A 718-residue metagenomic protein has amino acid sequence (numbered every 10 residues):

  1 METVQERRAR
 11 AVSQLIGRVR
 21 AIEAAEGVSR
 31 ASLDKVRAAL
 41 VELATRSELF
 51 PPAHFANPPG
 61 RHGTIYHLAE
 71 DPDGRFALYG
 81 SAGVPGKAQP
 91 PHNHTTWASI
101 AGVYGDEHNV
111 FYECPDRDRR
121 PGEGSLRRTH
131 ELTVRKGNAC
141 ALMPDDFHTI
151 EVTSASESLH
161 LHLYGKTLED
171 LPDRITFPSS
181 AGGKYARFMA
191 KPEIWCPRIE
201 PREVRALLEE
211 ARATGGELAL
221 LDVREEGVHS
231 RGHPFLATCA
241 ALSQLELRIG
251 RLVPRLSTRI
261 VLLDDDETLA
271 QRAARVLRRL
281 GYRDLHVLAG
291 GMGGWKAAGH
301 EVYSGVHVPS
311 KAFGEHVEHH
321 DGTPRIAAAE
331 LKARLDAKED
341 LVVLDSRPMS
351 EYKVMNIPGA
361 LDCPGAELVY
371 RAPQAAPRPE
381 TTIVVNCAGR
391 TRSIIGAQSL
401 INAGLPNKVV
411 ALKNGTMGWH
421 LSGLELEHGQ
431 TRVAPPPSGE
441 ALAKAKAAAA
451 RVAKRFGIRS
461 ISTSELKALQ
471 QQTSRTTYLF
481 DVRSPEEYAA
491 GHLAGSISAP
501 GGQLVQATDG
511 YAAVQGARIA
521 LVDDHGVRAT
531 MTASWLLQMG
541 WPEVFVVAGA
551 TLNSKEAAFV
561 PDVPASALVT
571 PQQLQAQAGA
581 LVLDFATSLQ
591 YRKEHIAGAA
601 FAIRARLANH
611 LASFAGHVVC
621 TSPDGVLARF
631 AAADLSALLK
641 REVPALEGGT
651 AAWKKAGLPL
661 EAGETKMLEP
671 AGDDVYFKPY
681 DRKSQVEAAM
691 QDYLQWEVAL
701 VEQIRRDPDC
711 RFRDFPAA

Functional and structural regions predicted by a protein language model:
M1-S47: N-terminal leader/capping segments at the start of a protein or of a new domain
N57-P85: A short glycine-rich, His/Asp/Glu-containing loop-to-beta-strand
Y79-N93, M143-D145: Conserved short histidine dyad/triad with adjacent acidic residue
H94-P115: Glycine- and acidic-residue-biased ligand/ion/polar-headgroup-sensing regions
S99, C114-F147: Short acidic-glycine-tyrosine-enriched beta hairpin
S99-A101, A155-L171: A short hydrophobic beta-strand segment most commonly corresponding to one strand of the jelly-roll/cupin
R135, M143-L163: Ligand-binding loop in jelly-roll beta-barrel domains
E193-E210, T214-A219, V223-V342, S346-Y478 (+2 more regions): Rhodanese-like catalytic fold shared by cysteine-dependent sulfurtransferases and DSP/PTP-type phosphatases
